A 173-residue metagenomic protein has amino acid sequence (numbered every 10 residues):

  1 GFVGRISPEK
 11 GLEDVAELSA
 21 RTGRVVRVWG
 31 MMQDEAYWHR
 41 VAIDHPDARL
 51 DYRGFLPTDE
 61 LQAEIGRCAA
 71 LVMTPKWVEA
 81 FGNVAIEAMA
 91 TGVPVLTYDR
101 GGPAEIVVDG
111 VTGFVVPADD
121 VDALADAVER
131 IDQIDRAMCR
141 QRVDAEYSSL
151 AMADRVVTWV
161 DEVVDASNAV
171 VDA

Functional and structural regions predicted by a protein language model:
G1-W29: Conserved donor-binding/catalytic core segment of Leloir-type glycosyltransferases
V28-G30, W38-D59, A63: Nucleotide-activated donor-binding/catalytic signature segment of Leloir-type glycosyltransferases, i.e., the conserved
Q62, A85-A90, A104-E105, V111: Short alpha-helical segment that forms part of, or immediately flanks, the ligand-binding pocket in carbohydrate-active
A69, G92: A short alpha->beta transition loop at the rim of the catalytic pocket in nucleotide-sugar-dependent
P75-G82, A104-E105: Nucleotide-sugar-dependent
P94-T97: Short hydrophobic beta-strand element within catalytic cores of glycosyltransferases and related nucleotide-activated
V108-G110, F114-D120, V128-Q133: Conserved acidic donor-binding segment of nucleotide-sugar-dependent glycosyltransferases
Q133-A169: A charged, aromatic-enriched C-terminal amphipathic alpha-helix characteristic of glycosyltransferases across folds
